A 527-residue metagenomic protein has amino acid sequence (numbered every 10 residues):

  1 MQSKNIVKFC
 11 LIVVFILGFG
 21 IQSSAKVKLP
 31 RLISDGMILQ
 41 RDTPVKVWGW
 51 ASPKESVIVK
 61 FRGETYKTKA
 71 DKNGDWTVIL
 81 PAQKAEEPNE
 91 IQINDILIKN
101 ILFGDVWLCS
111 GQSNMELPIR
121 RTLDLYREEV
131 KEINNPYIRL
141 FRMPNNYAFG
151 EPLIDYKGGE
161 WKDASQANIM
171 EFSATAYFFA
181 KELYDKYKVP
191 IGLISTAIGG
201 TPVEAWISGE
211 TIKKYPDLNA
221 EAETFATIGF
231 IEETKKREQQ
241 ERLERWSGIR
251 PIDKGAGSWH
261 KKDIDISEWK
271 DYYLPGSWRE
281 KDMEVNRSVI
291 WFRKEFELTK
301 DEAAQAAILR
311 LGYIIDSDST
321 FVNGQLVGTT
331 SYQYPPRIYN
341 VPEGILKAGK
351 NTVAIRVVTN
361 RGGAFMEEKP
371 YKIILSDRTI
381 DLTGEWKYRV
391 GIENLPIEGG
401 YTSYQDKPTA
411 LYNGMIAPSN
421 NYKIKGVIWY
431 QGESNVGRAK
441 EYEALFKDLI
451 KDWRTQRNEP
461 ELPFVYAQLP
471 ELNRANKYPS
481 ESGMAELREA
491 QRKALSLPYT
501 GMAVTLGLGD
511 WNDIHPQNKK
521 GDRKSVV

Functional and structural regions predicted by a protein language model:
C10-G18: Bacterial N-terminal signal peptides
K26, L32-D105, R361-G363: Ser/Thr-rich low-complexity repeats and stalk/linker segments
R31-D35, N286-T299, R337-Y339, N413: Short beta-strands within extracellular/lumenal beta-sheet-rich domains
W48, W269, F296-G324, V353-I355: Aromatic-lined ligand-binding clefts that engage carbohydrates, nucleic acids, or primary amines
G63-E86, Y313, T320-K372: Beta-strand-rich ligand-recognition modules
I96-D163, I194-W278, K350-I424: An acidic-aromatic loop/edge-strand motif
D105-V106, N135-Y137, Y187-G192, K350 (+3 more regions): Loop/turn elements at helix/coil->beta-strand transitions in domains of secreted/extracellular proteins
S525-V527: Conserved small/polar residues in nucleotide/adenosyl-binding loops
